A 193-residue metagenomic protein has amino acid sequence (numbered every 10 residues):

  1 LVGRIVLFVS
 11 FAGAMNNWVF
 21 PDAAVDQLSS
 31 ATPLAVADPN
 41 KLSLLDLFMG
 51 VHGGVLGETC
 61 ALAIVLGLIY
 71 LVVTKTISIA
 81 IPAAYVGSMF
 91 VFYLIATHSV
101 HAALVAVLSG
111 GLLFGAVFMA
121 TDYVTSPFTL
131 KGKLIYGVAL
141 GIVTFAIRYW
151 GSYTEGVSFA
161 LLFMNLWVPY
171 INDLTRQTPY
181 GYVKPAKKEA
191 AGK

Functional and structural regions predicted by a protein language model:
L1-V65: Long hydrophobic alpha-helical segments that form multi-pass transmembrane helix bundles in integral membrane proteins
R4-V9, S88-Y93, G111-M119, L161-N172: Alpha-helical transmembrane segments and their membrane-interface exit regions
A61-V65, A83-V91, V107-T121, L134-I142: Hydrophobic alpha-helical segments embedded in the membrane of multi-pass proteins
L71-A83, Y123-L134: Membrane-helix interface "capping/anchor" motifs
A96-A102, I142-E155: Hydrophobic alpha-helical transmembrane segments in multi-pass integral membrane proteins
L104-L112, G132-I135, G151-M164: Loop-to-transmembrane alpha-helix initiation sites
I147-K193: Cytosolic-side transmembrane-helix boundaries in multi-pass membrane proteins
